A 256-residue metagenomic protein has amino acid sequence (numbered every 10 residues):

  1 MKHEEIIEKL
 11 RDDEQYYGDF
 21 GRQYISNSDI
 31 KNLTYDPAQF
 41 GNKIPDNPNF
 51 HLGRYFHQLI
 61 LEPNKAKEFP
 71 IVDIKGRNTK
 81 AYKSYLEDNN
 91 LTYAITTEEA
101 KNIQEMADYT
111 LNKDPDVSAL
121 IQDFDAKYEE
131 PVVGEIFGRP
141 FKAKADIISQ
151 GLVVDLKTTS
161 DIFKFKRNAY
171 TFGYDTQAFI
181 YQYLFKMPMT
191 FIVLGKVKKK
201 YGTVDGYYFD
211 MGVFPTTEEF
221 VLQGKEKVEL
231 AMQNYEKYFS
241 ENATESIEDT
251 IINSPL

Functional and structural regions predicted by a protein language model:
M1-K142, E248-S254: Metal-dependent nuclease catalytic cores that hydrolyze phosphodiester bonds in DNA/RNA, characterized by
A100, E105, I180-L256: Metal-dependent nuclease catalytic regions and adjoining charged, substrate-binding loops involved in nucleic-acid end
A119-L120, Q150-V153, Y183-M189: Secondary-structure boundary elements
P131-V133, L152, K157-T159, L194-K196: Histidine- and/or cysteine-centered catalytic micro-motif in compact active-site loops
A143-F165, Y181: Conserved catalytic cores of phosphodiester-cleaving nucleases, focusing on short active-site segments
I162-N168, D210-G212: Short acidic, glycine/proline-rich loop/turn micro-motifs
R167-T171, V221: Flexible, glycine- and charge-enriched loops at secondary-structure boundaries
Y170-F179: Gly/Ser/Thr-rich active-site loops/lids in small-molecule metabolic enzymes that frequently grip phosphoryl groups
